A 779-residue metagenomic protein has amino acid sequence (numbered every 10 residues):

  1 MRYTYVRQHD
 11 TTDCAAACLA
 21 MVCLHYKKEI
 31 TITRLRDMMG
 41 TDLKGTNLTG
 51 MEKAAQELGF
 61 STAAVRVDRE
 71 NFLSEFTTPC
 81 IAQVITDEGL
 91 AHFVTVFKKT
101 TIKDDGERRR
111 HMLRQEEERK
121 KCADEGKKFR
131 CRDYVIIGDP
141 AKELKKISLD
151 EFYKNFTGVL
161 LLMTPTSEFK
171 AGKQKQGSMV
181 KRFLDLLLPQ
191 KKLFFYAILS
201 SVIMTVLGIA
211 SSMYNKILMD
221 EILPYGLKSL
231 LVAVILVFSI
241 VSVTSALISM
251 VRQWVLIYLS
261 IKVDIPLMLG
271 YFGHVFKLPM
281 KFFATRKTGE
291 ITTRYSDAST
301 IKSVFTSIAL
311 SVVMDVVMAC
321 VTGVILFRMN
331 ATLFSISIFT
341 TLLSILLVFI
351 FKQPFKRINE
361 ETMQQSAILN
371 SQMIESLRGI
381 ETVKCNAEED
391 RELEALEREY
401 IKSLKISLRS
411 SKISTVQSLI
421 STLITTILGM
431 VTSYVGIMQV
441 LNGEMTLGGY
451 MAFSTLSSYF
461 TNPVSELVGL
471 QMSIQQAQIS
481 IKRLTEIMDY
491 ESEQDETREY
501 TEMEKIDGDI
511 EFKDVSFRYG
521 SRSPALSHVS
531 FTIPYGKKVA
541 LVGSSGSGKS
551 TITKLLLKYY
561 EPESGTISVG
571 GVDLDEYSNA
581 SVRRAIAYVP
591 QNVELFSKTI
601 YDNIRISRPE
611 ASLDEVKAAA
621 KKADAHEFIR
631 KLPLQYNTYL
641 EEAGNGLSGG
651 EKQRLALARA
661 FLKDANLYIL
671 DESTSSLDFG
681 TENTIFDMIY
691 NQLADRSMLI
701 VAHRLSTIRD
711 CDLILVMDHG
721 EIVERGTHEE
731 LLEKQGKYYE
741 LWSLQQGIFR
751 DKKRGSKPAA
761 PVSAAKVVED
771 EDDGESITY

Functional and structural regions predicted by a protein language model:
M1-A210, P224, K228-A233, R252 (+9 more regions): Membrane-integrated ABC transporters
E117, A123, T497, M503-Y779: ABC-type nucleotide-binding domain
K192-L218, V234, F238, L256 (+8 more regions): Alpha-helical segments in transporter systems
F194-I248, V255, F327-T332, Y434 (+1 more regions): Transmembrane helix-loop-helix hairpins at lipid-water interfaces of multipass membrane proteins, especially the type-1
N215-K216, L256, H274-V321, R378 (+2 more regions): Juxtamembrane loop-to-helix connectors within ABC transporter transmembrane domains
L236-S245, S249, S311-E361, V431-M445 (+2 more regions): Transmembrane helices of ABC transporter permease
G273-E290, E361-R409, I481, E499-T501 (+1 more regions): Loop segments that connect adjacent transmembrane helices in multi-pass transporters
Q365, L369, E381-E388, K412 (+1 more regions): Cytosolic ends of transmembrane helices, especially the final helix of ABC transmembrane type-1 domains
